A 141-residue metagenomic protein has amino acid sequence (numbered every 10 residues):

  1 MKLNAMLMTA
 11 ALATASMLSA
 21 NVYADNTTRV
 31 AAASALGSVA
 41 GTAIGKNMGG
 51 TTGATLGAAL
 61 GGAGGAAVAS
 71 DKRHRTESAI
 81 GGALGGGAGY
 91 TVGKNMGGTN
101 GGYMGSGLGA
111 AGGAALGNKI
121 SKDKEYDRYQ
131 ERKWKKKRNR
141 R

Functional and structural regions predicted by a protein language model:
K2-A54, A66-R141: Helix-termini ("caps") and immediately adjacent flexible loops/tails, especially at membrane-solvent interfaces
